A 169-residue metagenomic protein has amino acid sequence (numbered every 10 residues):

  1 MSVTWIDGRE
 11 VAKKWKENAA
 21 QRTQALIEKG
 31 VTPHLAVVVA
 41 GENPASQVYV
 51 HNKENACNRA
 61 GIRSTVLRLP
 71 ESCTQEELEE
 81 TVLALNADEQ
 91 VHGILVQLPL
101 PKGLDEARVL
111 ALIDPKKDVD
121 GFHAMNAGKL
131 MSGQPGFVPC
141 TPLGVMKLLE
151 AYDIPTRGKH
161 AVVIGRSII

Functional and structural regions predicted by a protein language model:
M1-V31: Positively charged, low-complexity intrinsically disordered leader regions
G8, A12-A19, S46, V50 (+4 more regions): Generic structural signal for well-ordered, non-membrane alpha-helical segments in soluble metabolic enzymes
Q24-T32, A84-E89, P155-T156: Glycine-rich phosphate/diphosphate-binding loops that line cofactor/substrate pockets in enzymes
T32-G41: Short beta-strand segments enriched in small/hydrophobic residues
V39, L95-P99, I164: Short beta-strand segments
A40-N55, G136-I169: Glycine-rich phosphate/diphosphate-binding loop of Rossmann-like nucleotide-binding domains
G61-R63, L67-V138: Phosphate/diphosphate ligand-binding glycine-rich loop within oxidoreductases
